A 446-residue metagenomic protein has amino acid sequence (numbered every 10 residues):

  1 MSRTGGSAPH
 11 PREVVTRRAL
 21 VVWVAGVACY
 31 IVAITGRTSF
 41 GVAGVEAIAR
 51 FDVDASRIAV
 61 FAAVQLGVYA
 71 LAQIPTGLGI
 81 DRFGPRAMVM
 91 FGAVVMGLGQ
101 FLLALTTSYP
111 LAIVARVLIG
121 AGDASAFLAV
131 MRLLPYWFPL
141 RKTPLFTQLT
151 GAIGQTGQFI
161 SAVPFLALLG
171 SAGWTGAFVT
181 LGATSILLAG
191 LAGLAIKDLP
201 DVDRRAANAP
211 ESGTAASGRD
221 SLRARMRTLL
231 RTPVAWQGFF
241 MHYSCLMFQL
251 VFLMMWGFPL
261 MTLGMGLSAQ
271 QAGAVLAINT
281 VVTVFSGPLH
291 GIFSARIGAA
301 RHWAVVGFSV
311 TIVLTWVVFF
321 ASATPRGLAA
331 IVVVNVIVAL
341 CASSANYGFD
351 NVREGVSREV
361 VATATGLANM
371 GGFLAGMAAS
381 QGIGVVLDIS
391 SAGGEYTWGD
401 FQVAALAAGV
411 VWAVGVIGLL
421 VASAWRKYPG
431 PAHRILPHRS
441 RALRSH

Functional and structural regions predicted by a protein language model:
G6-T16, L199-F239, L436-H446: Juxtamembrane intracellular "pre-TM" segments in multi-pass secondary transporters
F40-G41, T232-P288, G376-G384: Extracytoplasmic gate region of multi-pass secondary transporters
D52, G84, L105-L111, G122 (+3 more regions): Helix-breaking motifs and short loop linkers at transmembrane-helix boundaries and internal kinks in secondary membrane
L71-P110: Conserved MFS/SLC helix-loop-helix module at the cytosolic interface between two early adjacent transmembrane helices
A72-G84, S286-A300: Helix-to-loop junctions at the C-terminal end of transmembrane segments in multipass secondary transporters
G99, P110-L118, A329-I337: Paired small-residue
A115-G154: Cytoplasmic helix-loop-helix junction between adjacent transmembrane helices in 12-TM secondary transporters
L149-D201: Helix-loop-helix hairpin linking two adjacent transmembrane segments in secondary transporters
